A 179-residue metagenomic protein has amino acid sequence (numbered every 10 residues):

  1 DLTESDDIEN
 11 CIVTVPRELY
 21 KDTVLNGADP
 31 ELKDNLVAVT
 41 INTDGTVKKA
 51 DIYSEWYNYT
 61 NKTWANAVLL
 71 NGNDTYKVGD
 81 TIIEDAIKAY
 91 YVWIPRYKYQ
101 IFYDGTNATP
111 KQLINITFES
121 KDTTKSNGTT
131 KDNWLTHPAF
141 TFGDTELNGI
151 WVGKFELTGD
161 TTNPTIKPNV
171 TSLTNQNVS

Functional and structural regions predicted by a protein language model:
D1-L2, C11, E156: Ser/Thr/Pro-rich, low-complexity mucin-like regions that serve as glycosylated stalks/linkers or repetitive adhesive
L2-D6, E146: Extracellular interaction modules
S5-P95, Y99-F102: GGW-centered surface loops in extracellular recognition modules
T81-K88, E119-S179: Short aromatic-cysteine micro-motif
V92, T109-K111, A139: Hydrophobic structural segments
Q100-T106, G159-P164: Short, solvent-exposed loop/turn elements at domain surfaces
T106-E119: Short Gly/aromatic-enriched secondary-structure transition segments
